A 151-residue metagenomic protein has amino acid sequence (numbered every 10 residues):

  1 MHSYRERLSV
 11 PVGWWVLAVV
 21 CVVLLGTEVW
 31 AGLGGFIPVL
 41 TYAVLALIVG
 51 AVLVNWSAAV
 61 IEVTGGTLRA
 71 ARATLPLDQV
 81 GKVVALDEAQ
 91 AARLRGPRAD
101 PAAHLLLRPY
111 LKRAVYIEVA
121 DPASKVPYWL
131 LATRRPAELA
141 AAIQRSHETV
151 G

Functional and structural regions predicted by a protein language model:
M1-L33, G151: N-terminal membrane-targeting/pre-transmembrane regions
E6, V119, T133: Pocket-edge structural micro-motifs
V16, P127, L139-A141: Short acidic, gly/pro-rich beta-turn/loop elements at beta-sheet edges and active-site/ligand-binding grooves
V20-C21, L47, E62, Y116-A120 (+1 more regions): Hydrophobic, well-ordered secondary-structure segments that either form specific early membrane-associated helices used
G34-Y42: Short, aromatic-rich membrane-interface segments at the entry and exit of alpha-helical transmembrane domains
V44-V84: Conserved beta-hairpin
A71-L130: Non-transmembrane, membrane-adjacent beta-strand/coil modules in membrane-associated proteins and peripheral
A132-G151: Cytosol-/stroma-facing membrane-proximal "stalk/adaptor" domains immediately downstream of transmembrane anchors
